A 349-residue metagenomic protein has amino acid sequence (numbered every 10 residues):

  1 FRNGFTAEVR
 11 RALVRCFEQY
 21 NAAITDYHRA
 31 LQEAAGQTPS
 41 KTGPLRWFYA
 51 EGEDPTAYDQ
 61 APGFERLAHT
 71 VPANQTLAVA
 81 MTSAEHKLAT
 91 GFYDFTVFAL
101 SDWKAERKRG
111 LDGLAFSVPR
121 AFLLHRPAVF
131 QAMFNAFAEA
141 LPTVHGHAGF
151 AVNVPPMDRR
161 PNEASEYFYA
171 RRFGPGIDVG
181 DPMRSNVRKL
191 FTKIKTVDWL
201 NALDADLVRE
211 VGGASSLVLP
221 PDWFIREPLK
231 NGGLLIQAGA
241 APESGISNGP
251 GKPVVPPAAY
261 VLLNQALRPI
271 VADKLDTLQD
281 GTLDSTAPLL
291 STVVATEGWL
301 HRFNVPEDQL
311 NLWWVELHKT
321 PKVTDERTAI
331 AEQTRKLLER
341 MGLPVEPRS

Functional and structural regions predicted by a protein language model:
F1-T38, P156-S349: C-terminal interaction module
G36-A170: Internal, hydrophobic cores of structured domains that mediate oligomerization or house catalytic pockets within large
